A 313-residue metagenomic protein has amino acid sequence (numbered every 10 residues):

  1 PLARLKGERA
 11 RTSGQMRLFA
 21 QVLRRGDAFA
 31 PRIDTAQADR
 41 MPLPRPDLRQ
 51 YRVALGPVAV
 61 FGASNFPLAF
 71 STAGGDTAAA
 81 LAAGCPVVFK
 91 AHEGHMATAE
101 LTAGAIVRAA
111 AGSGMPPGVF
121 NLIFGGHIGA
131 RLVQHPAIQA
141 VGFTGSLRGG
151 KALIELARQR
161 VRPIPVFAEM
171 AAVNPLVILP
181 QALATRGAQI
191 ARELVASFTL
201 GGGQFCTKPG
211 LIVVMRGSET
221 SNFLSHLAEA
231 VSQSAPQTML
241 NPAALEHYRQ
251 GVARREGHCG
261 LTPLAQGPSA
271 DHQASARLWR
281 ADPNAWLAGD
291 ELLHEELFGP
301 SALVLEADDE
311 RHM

Functional and structural regions predicted by a protein language model:
P1-P46: N-terminal Rossmann-like NAD(P)+-binding subdomain of aldehyde/semialdehyde dehydrogenases
D27-V195, T220: Rossmann-like NAD(P) dinucleotide-binding subdomain of oxidoreductase/dehydrogenase enzymes
R40-M41, A59-V60, V177-I178, L211-R216 (+1 more regions): Short, well-ordered beta-strand elements within core beta-sheets of diverse protein domains
C85-H92, P209-G210, F298-A302: Glycine- and acidic
A105-G112, A140, R148-A288, E310: ALDH superfamily catalytic-core signature
P117, H135, A171, F205-K208 (+1 more regions): Short glycine-enriched loop/turn motifs at secondary-structure junctions
F120, L261, A276, S301-A302: Short, conserved active-site loop motifs that form the nucleotide-linked donor/cofactor pocket
